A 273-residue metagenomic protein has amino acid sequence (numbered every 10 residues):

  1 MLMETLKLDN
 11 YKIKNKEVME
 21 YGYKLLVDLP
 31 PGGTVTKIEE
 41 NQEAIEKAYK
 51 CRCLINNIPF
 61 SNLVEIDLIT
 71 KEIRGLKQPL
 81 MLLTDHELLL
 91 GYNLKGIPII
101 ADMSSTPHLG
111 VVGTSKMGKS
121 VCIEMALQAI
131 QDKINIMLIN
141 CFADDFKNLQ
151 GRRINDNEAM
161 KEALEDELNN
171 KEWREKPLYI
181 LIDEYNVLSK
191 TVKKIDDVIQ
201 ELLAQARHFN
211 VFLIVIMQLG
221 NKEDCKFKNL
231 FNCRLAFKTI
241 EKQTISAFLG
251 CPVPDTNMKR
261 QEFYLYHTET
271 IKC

Functional and structural regions predicted by a protein language model:
M1-I97, L219: N-terminal "pre-motor" subdomain/linker immediately upstream of P-loop NTPase catalytic cores
V18, M258-Q261: Alpha-helical structural elements
K24, P59-N62, K77-I182, N186-N257 (+1 more regions): P-loop NTPase catalytic phosphate-binding loop
